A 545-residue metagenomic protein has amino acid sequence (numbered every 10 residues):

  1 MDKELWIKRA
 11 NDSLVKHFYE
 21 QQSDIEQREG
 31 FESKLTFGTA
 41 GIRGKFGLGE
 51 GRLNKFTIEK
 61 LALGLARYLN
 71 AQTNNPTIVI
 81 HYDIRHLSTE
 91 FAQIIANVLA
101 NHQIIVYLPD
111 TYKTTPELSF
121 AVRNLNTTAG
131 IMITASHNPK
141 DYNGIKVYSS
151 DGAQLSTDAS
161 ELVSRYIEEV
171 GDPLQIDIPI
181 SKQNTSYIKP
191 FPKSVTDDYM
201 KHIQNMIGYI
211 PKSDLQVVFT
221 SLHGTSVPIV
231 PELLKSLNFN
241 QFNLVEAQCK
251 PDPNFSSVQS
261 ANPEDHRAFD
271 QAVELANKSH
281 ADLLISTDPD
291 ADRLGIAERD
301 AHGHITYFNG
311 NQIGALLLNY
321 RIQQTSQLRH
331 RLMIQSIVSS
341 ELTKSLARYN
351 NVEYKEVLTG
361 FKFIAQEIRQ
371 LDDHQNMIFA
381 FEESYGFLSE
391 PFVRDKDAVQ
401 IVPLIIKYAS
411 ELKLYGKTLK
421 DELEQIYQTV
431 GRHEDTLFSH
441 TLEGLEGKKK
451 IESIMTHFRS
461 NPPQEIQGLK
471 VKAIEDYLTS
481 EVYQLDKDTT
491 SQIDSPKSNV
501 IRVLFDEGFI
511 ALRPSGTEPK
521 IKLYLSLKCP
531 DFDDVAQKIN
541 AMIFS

Functional and structural regions predicted by a protein language model:
D2-I95, N101-H102, T185-L215, T225: An N-terminal, well-structured beta->alpha segment
E26-L35, N143-D270, L275: Gly/Ser/Thr-enriched, mixed-charge loops and adjacent short helices that form phosphate/oxyanion-binding elements
F31-G51, S136, S221-I229, L233 (+3 more regions): Conserved phosphate/anionic-ligand binding catalytic regions in large, soluble enzymes, centered on
V79-Y142, F239-I296: N-terminal small/polar loop signature for handling phosphorylated ligands or for N-terminal nucleophile
T89-I94, S119-R123, D141-V147, P228-L233 (+8 more regions): Short acidic, glycine/serine/threonine-rich loops at helix termini
S150-A153, R165, G171, E274-Q335 (+1 more regions): Replace "Mg2+/Mn2+-dependent" with "divalent metal-dependent
N277, A281-L283, H304, Q324 (+4 more regions): Phosphate-binding and adjacent anionic-ligand microenvironments
